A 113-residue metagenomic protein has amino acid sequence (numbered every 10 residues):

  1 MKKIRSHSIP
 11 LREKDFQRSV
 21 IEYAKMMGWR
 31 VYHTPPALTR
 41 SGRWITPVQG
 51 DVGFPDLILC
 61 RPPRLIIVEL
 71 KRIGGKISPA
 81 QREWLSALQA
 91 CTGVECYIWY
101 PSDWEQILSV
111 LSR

Functional and structural regions predicted by a protein language model:
M1-R113: Catalytic phosphate/metal-binding cores of nucleic-acid and nucleotide-processing enzymes, i.e., regions that mediate
